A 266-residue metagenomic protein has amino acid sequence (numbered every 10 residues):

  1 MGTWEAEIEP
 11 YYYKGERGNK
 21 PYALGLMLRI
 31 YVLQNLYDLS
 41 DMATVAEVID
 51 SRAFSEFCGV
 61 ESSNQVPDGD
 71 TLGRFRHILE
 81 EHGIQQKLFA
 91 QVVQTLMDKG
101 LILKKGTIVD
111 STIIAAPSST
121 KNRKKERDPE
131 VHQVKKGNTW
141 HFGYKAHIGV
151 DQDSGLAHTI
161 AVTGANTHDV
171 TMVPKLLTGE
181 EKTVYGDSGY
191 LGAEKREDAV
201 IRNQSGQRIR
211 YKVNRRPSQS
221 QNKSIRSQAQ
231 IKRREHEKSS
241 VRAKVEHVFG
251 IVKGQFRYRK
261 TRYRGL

Functional and structural regions predicted by a protein language model:
M1-R17: Basic, low-complexity segments
Y13, R17-N19, Y37-S40, H77-E80: N-terminal core-binding DNA-recognition domain of tyrosine recombinases/integrases
R17-G25, N138, Y263-L266: Structural motif
L24, A46-I49, C58-V60, N64-R202 (+2 more regions): Polybasic low-complexity intrinsically disordered regions
L28-D38: Alpha-helical support elements that line or immediately flank enzyme active sites and cofactor-binding pockets
S55-E56, A157-T159, Y258-T261: Short small-residue beta-strand/loop micro-motif enriched in glycine and branched aliphatics
K182-T183, S188-L266: Helix-centered, glycine/charged polyanion-binding patches within enzymatic domains that contact phosphate-containing
